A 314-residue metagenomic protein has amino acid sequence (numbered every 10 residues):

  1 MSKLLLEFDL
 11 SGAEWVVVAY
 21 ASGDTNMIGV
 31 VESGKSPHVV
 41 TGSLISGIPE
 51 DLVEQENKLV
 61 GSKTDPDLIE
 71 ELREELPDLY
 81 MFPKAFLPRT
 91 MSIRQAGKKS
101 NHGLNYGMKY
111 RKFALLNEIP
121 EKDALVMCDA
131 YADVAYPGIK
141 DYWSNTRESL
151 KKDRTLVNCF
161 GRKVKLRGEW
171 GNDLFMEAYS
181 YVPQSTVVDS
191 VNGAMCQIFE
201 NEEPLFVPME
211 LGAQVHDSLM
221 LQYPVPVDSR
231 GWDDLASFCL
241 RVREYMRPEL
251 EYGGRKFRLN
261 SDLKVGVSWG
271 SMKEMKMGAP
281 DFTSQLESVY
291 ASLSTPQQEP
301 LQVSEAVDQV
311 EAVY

Functional and structural regions predicted by a protein language model:
M1-Y314: Conserved catalytic core of nucleotide polymerization and phosphodiester-bond processing enzymes
